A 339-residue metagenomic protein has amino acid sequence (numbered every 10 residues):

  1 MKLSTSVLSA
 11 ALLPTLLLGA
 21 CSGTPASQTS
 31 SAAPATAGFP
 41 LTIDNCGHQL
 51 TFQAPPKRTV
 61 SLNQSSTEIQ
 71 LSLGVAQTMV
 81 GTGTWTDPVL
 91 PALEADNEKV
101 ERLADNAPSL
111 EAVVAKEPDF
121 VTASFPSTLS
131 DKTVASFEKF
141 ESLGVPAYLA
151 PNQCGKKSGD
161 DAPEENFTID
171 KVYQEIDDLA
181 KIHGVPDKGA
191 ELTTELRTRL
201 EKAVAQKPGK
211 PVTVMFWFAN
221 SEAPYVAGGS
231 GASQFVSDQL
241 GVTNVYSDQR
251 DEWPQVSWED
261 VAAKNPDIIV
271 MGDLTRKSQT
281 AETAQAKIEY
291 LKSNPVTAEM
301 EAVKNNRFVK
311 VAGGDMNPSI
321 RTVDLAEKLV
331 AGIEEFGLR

Functional and structural regions predicted by a protein language model:
K2-P14, G19-T67, D178-F216, E334-R339: Bacterial Sec-exported substrate-binding components of ABC uptake systems
N45-G47, E101-E111, D131, R250-S257: Short helix-initiation/N-cap motifs at beta->coil->alpha
R58-K116, F120-V121, F125-L129: A short, structured surface patch at a secondary-structure boundary
N63, G83, F125-T128, N152 (+2 more regions): Short secondary-structure boundary segments
D87-P88, G228-W253: Alpha-helical, coiled-coil/dimerization segments enriched in small aliphatic residues
P88, S127-A135, V145-D178, K210-Q234 (+1 more regions): Extracytoplasmic ligand-binding site segments that recognize negatively charged/polar headgroups
S109-F120, A135-E138, V256-N265: Short helices/loops that flank or line small-molecule/ion binding pockets
N166-E175, D248-Q249, M271-R339: Structured C-terminal subdomain patch of bacterial secreted/periplasmic proteins
